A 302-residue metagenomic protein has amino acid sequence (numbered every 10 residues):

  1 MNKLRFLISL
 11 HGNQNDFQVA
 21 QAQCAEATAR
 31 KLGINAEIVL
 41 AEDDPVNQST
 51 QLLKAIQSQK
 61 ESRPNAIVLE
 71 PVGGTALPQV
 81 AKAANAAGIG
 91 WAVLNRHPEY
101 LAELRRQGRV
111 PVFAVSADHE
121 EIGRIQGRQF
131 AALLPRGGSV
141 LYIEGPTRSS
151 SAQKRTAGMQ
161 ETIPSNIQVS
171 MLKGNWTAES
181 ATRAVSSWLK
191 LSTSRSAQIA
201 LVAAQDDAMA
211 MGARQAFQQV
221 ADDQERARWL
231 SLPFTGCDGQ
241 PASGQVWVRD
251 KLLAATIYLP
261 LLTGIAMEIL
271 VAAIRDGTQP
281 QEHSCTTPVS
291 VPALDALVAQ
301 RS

Functional and structural regions predicted by a protein language model:
N2-L4, I143, S151, T162-I163 (+1 more regions): Hinge/cleft segment of the Venus flytrap/periplasmic-binding protein
R5-C24, T28, A36-L53, E70-T75 (+2 more regions): Extracytoplasmic "Venus flytrap"
F17-L32, Q51, I122-Q126, S150-I167 (+3 more regions): Short, solvent-exposed amphipathic alpha-helices that sit in or adjacent to ligand/effector-binding or catalytic
R30-P45, S139-Y142, Q160-T182, S231-L232: Short beta-strand elements in bilobed, periplasmic/extracellular small-molecule ligand-binding domains
Q48, L52, F113-V140, A181 (+2 more regions): Hydrophobic alpha-helical segments within soluble ligand-binding/sensing domains
L52-I67, S194-A200: Short acidic/histidine-rich motifs immediately flanking catalytic phosphotransfer sites in two-component signaling
L69-A87, M159, S170, G174-V246: Hydrophobic alpha-helical
Q79-E121, P241-V246: Flexible loop/hinge segments that line or gate small-molecule binding clefts
